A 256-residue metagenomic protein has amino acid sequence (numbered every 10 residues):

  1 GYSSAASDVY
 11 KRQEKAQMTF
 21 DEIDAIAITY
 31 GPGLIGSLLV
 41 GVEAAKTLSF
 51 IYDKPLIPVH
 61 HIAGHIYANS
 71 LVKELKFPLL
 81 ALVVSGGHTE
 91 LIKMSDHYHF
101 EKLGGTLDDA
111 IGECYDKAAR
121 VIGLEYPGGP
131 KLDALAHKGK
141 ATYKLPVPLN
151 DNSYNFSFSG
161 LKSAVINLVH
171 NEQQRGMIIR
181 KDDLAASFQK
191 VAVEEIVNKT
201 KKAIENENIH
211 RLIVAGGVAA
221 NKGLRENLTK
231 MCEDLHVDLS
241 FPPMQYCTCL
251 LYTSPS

Functional and structural regions predicted by a protein language model:
G1-A6, Y10, Y252: Single conserved hydrophobic/aromatic residue that forms the stacking wall/gate of nucleotide- or nucleobase-binding
K11-K46, F50: Short beta-strand-loop/turn "lid" adjacent to the catalytic site in phosphate-handling enzymes
F20-T29, N208-V218: Short glycine-rich phosphate-binding loop at a beta-alpha junction
P58-L80: Conserved phosphate-binding catalytic cores of ATP/NTP-utilizing and phosphoryl-transfer enzymes
P58-V59, T229-L251: Conserved phosphate-binding/catalytic loops in two-lobed NTP-binding clefts
D96-H137: Glycine-rich phosphate-binding loop plus the immediately following alpha-helix
A134-L212, N221-D238: A contiguous, well-structured pocket-lining segment that forms one wall/lid of small-molecule binding clefts in soluble
